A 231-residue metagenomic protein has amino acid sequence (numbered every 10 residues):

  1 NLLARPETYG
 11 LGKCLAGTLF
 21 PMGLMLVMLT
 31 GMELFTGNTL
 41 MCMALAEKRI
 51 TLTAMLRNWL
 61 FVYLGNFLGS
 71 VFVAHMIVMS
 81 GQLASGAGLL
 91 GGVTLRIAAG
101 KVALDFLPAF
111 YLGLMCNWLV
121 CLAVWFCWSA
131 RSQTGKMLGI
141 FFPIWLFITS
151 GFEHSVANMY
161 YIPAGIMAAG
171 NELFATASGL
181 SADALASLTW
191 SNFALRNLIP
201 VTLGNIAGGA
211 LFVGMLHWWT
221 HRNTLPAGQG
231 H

Functional and structural regions predicted by a protein language model:
N1-H231: Alpha-helical transmembrane segments and their helix-helix packing motifs
